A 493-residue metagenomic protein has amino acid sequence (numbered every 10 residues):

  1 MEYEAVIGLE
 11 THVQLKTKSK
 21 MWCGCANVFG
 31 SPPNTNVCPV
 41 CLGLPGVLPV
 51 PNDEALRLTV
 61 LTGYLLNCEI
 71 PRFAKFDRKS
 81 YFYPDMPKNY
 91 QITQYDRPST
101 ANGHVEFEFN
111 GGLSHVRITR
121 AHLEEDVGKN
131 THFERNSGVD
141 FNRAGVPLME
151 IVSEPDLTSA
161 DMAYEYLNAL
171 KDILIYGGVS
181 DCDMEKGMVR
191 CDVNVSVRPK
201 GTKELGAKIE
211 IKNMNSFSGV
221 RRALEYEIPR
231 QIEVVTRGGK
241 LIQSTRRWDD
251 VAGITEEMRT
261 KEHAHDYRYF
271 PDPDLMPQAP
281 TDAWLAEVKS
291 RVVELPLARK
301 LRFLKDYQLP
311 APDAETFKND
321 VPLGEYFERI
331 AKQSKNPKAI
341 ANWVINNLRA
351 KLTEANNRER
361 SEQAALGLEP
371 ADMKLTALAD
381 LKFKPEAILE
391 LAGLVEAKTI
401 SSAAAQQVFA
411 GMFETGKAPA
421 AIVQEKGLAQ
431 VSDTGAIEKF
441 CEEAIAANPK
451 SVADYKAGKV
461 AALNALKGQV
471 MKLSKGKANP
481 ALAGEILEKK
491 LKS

Functional and structural regions predicted by a protein language model:
M1, A331-I340, T399-I400, A457-V460: Structural motif
M1-E294, K305, A311, K332-N336 (+2 more regions): Basic, nucleic-acid-interacting segments
L58-T62, Y166-A169, I173, A223 (+13 more regions): Generic, well-ordered alpha-helical scaffold segments in large soluble proteins
F141-V146, M184-C191, K200-K203, A429-S493: C-terminal non-catalytic interaction appendages of large macromolecular assemblies
G187-P199, Y267, L304-E328, P337-A355 (+3 more regions): Core structural elements
W284-R291, A298, E328-K335, I388-I400: Extended, non-catalytic structural segments that build the interaction scaffolds of large macromolecular assemblies
L366, D372-L389, G393, T399-K472: Strongly charged, low-complexity linkers/loops
